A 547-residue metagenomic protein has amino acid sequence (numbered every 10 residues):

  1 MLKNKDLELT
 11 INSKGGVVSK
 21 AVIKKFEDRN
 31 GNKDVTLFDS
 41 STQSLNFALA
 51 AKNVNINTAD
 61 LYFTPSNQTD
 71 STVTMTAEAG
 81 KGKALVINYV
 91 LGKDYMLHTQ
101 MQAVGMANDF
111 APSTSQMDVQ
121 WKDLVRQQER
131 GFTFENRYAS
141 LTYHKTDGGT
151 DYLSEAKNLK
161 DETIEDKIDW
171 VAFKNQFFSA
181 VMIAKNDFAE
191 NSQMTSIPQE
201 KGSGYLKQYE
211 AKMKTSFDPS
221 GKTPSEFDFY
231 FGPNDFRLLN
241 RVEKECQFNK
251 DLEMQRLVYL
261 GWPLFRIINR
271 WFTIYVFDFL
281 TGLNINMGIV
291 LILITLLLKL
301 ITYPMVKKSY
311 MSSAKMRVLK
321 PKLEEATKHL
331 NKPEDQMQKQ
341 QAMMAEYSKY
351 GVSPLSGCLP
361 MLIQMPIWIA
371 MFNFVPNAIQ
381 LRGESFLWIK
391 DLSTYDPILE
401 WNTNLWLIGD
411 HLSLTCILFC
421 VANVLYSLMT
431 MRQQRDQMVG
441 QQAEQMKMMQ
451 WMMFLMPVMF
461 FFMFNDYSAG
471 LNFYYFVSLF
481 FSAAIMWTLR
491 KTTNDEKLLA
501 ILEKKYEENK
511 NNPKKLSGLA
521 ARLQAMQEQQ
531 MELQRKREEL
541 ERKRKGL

Functional and structural regions predicted by a protein language model:
M1-E253: Soluble non-transmembrane domains of integral membrane proteins
I11, M101-V104, S113, Q120-E135 (+5 more regions): Helix-loop-helix
